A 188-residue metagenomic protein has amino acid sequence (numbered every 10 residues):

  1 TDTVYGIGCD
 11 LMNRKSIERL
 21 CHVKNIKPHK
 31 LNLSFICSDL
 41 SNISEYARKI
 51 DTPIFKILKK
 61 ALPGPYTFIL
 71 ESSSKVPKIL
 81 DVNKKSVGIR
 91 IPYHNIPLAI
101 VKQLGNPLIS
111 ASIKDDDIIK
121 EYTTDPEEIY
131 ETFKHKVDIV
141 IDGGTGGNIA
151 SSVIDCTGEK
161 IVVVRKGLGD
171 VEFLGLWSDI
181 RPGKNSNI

Functional and structural regions predicted by a protein language model:
D2-I188: Active-site-adjacent structural elements in enzyme catalytic cores
